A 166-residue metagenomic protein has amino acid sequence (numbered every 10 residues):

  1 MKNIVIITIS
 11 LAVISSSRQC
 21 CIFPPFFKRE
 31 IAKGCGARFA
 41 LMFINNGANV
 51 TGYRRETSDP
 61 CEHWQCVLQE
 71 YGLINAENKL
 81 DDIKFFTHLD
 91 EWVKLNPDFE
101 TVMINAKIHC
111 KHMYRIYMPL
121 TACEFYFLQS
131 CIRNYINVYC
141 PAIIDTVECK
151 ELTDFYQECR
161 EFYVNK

Functional and structural regions predicted by a protein language model:
M1-I9: Classical eukaryotic N-terminal signal peptides for Sec-dependent ER targeting/secretion, especially the positively
A12-K166: Mature extracellular/luminal domains of secreted and GPI-anchored eukaryotic proteins, especially small
